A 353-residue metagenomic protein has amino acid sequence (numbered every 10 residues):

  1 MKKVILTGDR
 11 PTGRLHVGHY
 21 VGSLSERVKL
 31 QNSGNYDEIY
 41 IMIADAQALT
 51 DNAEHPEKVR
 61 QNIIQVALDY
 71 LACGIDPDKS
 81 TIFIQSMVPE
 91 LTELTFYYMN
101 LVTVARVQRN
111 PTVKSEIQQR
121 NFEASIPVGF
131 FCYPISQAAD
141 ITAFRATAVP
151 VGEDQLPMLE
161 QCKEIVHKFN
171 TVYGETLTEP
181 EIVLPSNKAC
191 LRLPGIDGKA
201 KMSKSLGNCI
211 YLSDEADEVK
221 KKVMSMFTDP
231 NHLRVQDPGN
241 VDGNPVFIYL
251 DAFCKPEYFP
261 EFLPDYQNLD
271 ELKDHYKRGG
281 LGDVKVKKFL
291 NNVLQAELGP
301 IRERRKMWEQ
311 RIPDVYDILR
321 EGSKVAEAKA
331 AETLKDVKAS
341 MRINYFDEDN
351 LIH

Functional and structural regions predicted by a protein language model:
M1-K2, A328: N-terminal amphipathic alpha-helix/helix-capping segment at the start of soluble metabolic enzymes
K2-A139, E257, A296-L298, R305-K306: N-terminal Rossmann-like or analogous alpha/beta NTP/dinucleotide-binding catalytic cores that position adenine
P111-S115, Q119-Y173, P194-G195: Internal, conserved structured core segments that host functional sites
P157, K163-H353: Conserved nucleotide- and phosphate/pyrophosphate-binding catalytic cores in adenylate/nucleotidyl-handling enzymes
